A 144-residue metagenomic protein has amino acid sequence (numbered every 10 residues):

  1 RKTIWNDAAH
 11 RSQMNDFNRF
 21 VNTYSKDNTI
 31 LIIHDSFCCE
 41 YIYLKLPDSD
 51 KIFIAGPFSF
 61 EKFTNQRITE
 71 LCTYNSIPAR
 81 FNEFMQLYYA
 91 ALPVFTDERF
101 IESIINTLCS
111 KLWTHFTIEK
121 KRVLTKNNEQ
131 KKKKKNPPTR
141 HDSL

Functional and structural regions predicted by a protein language model:
K2-S143: Hydrophobic, helix-rich cores of sensory/ligand-binding and other regulatory modules that couple small-molecule
